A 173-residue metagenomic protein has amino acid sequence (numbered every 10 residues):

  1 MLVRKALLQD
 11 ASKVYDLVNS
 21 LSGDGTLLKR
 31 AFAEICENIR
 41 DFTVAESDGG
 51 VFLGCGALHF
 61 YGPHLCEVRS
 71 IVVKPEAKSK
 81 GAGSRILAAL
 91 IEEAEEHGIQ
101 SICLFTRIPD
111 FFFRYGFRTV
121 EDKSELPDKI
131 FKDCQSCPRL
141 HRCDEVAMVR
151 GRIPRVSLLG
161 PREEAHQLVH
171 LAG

Functional and structural regions predicted by a protein language model:
L2-V14: A short beta-loop-alpha structural element at the N-terminal edge of CoA-dependent acyl/N-acetyltransferase catalytic
D10, H64, R107-I108: A generic "binding-loop/recognition-motif" signal
V14, V18, F112: Hydrophobic pocket/interface hotspot
L17-K29: Helix-loop element at the rim of GNAT/NAT acetyltransferase active sites that forms part of the acceptor-substrate
K29-F42, S47-D48, G54-L65, R69-V73: A conserved beta-strand-loop-helix scaffold within acyl/acetyltransferase catalytic domains
V73, S79-A94, L104: Conserved acetyl-CoA-binding loop-helix of GNAT-fold acetyltransferases
Q100, T106-D133: Conserved active-site alpha-helix within GNAT-family acetyltransferase domains
L126-G173: C-terminal "cap" of GNAT-fold acetyltransferases
